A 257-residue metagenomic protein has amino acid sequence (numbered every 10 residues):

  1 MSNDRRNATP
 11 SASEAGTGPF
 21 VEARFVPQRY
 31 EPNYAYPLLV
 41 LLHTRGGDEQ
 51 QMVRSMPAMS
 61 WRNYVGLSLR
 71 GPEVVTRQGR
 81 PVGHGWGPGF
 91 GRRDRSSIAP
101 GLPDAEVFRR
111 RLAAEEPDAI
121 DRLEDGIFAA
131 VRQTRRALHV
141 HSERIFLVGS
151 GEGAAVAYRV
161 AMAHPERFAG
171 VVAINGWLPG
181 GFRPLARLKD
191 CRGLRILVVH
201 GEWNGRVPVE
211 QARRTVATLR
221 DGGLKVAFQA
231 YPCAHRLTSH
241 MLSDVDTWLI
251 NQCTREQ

Functional and structural regions predicted by a protein language model:
M1-E14, E152: An N-terminal hydrophobic leader/cap segment in hydrolases
P10-Y30, P37-V140: Serine-hydrolase catalytic machinery in alpha/beta-hydrolase-like enzymes
Y30, G170-T254: The feature captures the conserved acid-bearing segment of alpha/beta-hydrolase catalytic domains
P37, Y64, A169, L194-R195: Alpha/beta-hydrolase fold active-site loops
V53, E124, F128, Y158 (+1 more regions): Short, surface-exposed alpha-helical segments at coil->helix boundaries
H139-S150: Alpha/beta-hydrolase fold nucleophile elbow
G149-G153, A157: Gly/Ala-rich beta-loop-alpha elbow adjacent to hydrolase catalytic centers
R159-G170: Conserved hydrolase catalytic core segment
